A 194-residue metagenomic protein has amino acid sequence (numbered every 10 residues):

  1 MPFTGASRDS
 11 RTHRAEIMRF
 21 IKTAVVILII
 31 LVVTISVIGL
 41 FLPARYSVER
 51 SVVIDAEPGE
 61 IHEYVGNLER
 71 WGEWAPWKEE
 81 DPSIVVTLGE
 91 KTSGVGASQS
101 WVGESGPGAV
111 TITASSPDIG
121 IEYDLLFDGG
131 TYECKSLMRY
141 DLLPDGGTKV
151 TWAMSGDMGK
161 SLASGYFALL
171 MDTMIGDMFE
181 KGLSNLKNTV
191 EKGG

Functional and structural regions predicted by a protein language model:
R8, R14, R19, T23-K91: Hydrophobic ligand-binding cavity/cleft-lining segments
S47-E49, G106-V110, Y132-L137: Short, surface-exposed coil-to-beta transition loops
S51-D55, S100, T111, E122-L126 (+1 more regions): Generic structural detector for well-ordered beta-strands
V65-A75, G103, M174, L183 (+1 more regions): Sec/Tat-exported extracytoplasmic proteins
N67-S116, S164-G165: Extracytoplasmic/periplasmic/luminal assembly and interaction segments in envelope/secretory/respiratory proteins
T113-A114, D124-K181, L186-N188, K192: Beta-strand/loop substructures that line and gate deep hydrophobic ligand-binding cavities in soluble
